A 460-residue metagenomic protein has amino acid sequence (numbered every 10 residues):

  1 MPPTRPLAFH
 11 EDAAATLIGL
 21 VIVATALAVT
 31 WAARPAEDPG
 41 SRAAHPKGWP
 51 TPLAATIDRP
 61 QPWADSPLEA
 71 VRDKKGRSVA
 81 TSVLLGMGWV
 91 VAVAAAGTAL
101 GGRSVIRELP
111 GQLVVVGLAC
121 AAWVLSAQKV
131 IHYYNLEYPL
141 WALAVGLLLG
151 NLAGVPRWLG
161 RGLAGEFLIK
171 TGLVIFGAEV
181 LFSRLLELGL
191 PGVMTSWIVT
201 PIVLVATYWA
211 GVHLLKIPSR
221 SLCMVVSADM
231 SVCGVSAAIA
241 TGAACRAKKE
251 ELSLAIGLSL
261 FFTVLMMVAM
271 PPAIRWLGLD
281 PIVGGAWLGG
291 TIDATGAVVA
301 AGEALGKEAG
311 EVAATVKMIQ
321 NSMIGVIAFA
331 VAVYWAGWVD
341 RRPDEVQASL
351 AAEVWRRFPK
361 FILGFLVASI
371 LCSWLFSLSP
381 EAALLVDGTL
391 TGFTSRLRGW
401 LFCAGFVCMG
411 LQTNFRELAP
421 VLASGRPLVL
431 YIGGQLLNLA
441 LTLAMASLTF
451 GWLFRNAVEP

Functional and structural regions predicted by a protein language model:
P2, H10, A153-V155, V180-L185 (+8 more regions): Juxtamembrane helix-boundary/capping and inter-helix hinge elements in multi-pass membrane proteins
P2-F9, A13-K75, V90-R103, L109-L163 (+5 more regions): Structural signature of multi-pass alpha-helical membrane transport proteins
D12, S219-M266, V283-G306, L397 (+1 more regions): Alpha-helical membrane segments and immediately flanking helix-loop junctions that form or couple to the substrate/ion
A15, V105-G117, L136-L140, L159-G172 (+7 more regions): Cytoplasmic-side transmembrane-helix entry/capping segments in multi-pass membrane proteins
L20-V21, Q112-V124, E166-V180, V199 (+5 more regions): Small-residue-rich segments of transmembrane alpha-helices in multi-pass membrane proteins, especially helix faces
G76-V90, I131-V145, E166-L168, L188-I202 (+5 more regions): Structural signature of hydrophobic alpha-helical transmembrane segments
V83, Q112-V116, F167, T171-Y208 (+5 more regions): Entry/N-cap segments of selected transmembrane alpha helices and their immediately preceding amphipathic helices
L125-A127, I131-M230, V235-I239, A243-S253: Glycine- and small hydrophobic-enriched segments that form the cores of compact globular domains
